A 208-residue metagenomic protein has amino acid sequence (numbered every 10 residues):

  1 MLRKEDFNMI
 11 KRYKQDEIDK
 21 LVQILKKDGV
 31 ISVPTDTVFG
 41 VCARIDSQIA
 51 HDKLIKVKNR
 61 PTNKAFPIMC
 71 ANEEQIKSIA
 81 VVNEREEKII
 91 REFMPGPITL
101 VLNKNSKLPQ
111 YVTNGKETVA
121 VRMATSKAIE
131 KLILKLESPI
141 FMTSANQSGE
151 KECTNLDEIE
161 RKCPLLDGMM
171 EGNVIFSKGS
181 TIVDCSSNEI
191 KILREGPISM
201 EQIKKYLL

Functional and structural regions predicted by a protein language model:
L2-L208: Active-site-adjacent structural elements in enzyme catalytic cores
